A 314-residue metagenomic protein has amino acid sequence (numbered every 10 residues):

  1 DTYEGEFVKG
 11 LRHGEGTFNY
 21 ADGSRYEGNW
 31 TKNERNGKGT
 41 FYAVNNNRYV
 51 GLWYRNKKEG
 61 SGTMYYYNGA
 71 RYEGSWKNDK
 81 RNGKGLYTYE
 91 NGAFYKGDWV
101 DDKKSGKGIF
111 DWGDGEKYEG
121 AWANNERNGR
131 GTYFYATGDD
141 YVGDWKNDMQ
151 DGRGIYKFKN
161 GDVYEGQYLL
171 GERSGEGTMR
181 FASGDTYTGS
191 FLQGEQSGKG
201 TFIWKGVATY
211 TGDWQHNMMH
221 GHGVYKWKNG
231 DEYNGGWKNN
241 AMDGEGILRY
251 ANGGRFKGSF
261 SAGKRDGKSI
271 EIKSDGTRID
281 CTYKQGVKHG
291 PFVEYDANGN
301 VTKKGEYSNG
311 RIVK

Functional and structural regions predicted by a protein language model:
D1-K314: Glycine/tyrosine- and acidic-biased, solvent-exposed loop/turn segments at the edges of beta-strands
